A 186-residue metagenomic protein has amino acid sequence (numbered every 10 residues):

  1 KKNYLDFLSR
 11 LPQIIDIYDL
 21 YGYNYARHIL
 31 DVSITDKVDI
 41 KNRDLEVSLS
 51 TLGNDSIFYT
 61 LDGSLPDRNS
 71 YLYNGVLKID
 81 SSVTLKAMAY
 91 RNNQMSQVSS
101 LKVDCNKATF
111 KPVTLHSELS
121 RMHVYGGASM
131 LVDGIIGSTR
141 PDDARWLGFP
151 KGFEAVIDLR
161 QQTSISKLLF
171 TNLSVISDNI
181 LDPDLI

Functional and structural regions predicted by a protein language model:
K1-S56, N106-E118: Substrate-binding groove of N-acetylhexosamine-processing glycoside hydrolases
I57-Y59, I186: Short beta-strand elements bearing conserved aromatic residues within extracellular beta-rich modules
G63-P66, V175: Acidic glycine-/aspartate-rich tracts in secreted/extracellular proteins
L65-Y73: Short beta-strand segments within Ig-like beta-sandwich modules, predominantly Fibronectin type-III
G75-V83: Solvent-exposed segments in extracellular or luminal domains encompassing
N92-V98: Short, exposed coil/turn segments at beta-strand boundaries within extracellular/luminal domains
S99-I165, L173-P183: Disordered, acidic Ser/Thr/Pro-rich linker "stalks" and the adjacent N-terminal cap of the next globular domain
